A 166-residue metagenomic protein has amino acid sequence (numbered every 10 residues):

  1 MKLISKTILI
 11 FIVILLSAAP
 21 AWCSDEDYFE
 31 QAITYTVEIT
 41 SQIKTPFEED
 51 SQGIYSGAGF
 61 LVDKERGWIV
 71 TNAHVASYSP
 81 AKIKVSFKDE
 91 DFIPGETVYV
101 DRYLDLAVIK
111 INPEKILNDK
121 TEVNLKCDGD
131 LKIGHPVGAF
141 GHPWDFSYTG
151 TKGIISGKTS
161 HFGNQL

Functional and structural regions predicted by a protein language model:
M1-I8: Bacterial N-terminal signal peptides that target proteins for export
I8-A18: Bacterial N-terminal signal peptides
A19-C23: Sec/Tat signal peptide C-region and signal peptidase I cleavage site
S24-D27, K44-R66, D91-P94, G150: A conserved glycine-rich beta-strand in the N-terminal activation segment of trypsin-fold
E30, T34-V37, F60, W68 (+2 more regions): Solvent-exposed, polar/charged alpha-helical surfaces in well-ordered, non-transmembrane soluble domains, broadly
A32-Q52, N112-N124, Y148-L166: Active-site region of chymotrypsin-like
I39-Q42, V62-K64, V98-V100, K158: Residue-level recognition of beta-strand microenvironments
K64-T149, N164-Q165: Conserved active-site neighborhood of the chymotrypsin/trypsin-like protease fold
